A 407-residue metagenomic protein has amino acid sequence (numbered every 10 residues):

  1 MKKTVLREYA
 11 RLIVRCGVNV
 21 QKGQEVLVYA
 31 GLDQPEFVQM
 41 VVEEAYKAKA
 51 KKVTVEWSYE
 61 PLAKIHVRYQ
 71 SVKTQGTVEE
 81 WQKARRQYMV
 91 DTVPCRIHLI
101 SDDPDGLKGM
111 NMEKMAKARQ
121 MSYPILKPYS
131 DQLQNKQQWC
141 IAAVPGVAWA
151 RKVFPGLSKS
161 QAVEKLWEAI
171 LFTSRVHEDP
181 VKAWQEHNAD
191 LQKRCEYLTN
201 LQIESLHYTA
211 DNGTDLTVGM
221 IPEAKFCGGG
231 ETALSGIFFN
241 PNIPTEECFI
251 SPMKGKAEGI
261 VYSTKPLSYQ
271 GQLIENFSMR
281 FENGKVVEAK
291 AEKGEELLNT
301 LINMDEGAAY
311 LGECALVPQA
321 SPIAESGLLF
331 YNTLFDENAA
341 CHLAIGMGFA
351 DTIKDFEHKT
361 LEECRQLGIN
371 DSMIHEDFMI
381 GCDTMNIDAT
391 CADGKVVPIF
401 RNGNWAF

Functional and structural regions predicted by a protein language model:
M1-E258, A389, K395, W405-F407: Active-site bordering "gate/hinge" segments that shape substrate access to catalytic or cofactor-binding pockets
R11, T199-L201, Q270-Q272, G307 (+2 more regions): Short solvent-exposed loop/turn micro-motifs enriched in small/polar/acidic residues
D33-Q34, D102-P104, G146, G213 (+7 more regions): Short, glycine-/Ser/Thr-/acidic-enriched flexible segments
I250-E306: Long, well-ordered mid-to-C-terminal structural blocks that present hydrophobic/aromatic surfaces
K256-E258, I274-N276, N283-V286, A309-E313 (+3 more regions): Active-site lining segments that contact anionic ligands and/or coordinate catalytic metals
E288-E357: Dual-mode signal for accessory low-complexity, basic/Gly-rich regions
E362-F407: Extended hydrophobic packing segments that form well-structured cores
